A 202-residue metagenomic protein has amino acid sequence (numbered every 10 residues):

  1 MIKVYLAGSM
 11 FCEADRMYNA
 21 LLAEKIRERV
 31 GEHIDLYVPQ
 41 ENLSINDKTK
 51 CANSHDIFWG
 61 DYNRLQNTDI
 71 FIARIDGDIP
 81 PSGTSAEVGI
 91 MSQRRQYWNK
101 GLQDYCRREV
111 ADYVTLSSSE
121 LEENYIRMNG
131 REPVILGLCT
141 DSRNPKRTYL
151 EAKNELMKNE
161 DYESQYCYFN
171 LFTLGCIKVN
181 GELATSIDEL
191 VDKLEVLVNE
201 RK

Functional and structural regions predicted by a protein language model:
M1-K202: Conserved catalytic or regulatory cores that recognize and/or transform ribose-phosphate-containing ligands
